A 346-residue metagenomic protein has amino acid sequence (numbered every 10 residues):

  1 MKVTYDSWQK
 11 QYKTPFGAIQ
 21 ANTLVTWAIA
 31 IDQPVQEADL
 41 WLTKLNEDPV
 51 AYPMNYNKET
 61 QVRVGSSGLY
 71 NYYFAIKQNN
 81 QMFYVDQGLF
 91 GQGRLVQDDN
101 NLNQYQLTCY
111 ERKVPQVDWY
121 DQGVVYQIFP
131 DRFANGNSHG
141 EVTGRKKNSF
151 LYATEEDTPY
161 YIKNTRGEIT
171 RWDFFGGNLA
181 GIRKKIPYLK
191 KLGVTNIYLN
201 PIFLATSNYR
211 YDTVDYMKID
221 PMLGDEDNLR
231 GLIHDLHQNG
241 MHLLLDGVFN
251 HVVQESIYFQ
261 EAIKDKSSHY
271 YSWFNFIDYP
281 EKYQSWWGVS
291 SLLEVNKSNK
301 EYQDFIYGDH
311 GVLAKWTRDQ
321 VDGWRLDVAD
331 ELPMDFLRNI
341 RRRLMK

Functional and structural regions predicted by a protein language model:
M1-D121, T195: Glycan-association/targeting regions that enable binding to alpha-glucans and other polysaccharides
P34, K300, D330-E331: Short, surface-exposed acidic/glycine-rich loop or hinge patches that mediate macromolecular interfaces
L42, R132, P201, V328: Residues that line or immediately flank small-molecule/substrate-binding pockets and catalytic motifs
G123-V125, L326: Active-site regions of oxyanion-processing enzymes, predominantly non-cytosolic
F129-T195, I202-D319, N339-M345: Substrate-binding/active-site clefts of carbohydrate-active enzymes
L244, G323-A329: Short catalytic-loop micro-motif centered on adjacent basic/acidic residues
D330-E331, F336-L337, R343: Repeat-solenoid scaffold signature
